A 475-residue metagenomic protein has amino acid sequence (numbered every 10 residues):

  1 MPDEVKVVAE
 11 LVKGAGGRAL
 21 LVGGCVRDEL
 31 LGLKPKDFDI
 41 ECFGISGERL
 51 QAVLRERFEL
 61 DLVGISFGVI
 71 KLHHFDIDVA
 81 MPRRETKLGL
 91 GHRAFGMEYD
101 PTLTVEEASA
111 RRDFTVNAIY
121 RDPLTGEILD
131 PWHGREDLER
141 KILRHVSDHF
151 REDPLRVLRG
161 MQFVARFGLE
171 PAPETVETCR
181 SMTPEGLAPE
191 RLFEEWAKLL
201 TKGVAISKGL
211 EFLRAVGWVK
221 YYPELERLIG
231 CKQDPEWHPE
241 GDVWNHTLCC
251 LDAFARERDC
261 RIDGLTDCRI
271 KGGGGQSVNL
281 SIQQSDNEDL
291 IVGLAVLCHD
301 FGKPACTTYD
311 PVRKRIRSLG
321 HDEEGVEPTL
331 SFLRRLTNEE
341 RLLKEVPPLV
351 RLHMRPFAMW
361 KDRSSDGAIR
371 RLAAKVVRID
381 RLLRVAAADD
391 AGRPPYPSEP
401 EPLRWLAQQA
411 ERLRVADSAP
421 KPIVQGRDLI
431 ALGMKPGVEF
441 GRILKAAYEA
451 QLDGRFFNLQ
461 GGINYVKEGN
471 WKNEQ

Functional and structural regions predicted by a protein language model:
M1-Q475: Catalytic cores of the polymerase beta-like nucleotidyltransferase superfamily and closely associated nucleotide
